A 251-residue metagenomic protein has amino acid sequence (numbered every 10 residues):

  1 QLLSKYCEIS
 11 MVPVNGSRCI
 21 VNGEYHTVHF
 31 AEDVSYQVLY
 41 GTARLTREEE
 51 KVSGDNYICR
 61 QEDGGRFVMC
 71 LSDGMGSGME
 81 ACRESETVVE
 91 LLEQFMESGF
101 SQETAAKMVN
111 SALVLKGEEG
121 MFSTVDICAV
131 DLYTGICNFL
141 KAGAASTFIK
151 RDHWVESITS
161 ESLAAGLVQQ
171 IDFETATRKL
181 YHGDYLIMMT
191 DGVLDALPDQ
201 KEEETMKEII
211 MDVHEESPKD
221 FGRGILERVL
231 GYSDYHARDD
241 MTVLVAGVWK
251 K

Functional and structural regions predicted by a protein language model:
Q1-C7, M11-V34, V38-E50, V155-T159 (+3 more regions): Cytosol-facing boundaries of transmembrane alpha helices in integral membrane proteins
Q1-H26, D33, C82-D152, L230-D239 (+1 more regions): Catalytic core of PPM/PP2C metal-dependent serine/threonine phosphatase domains
N22-G74, E80, T87, F173-A176: N-terminal entry segment of metal-dependent catalytic domains or homologous docking segments
V34-N56, N110-K116, A145-T177, L226: PP2C/PPM family metal-dependent serine/threonine protein phosphatase catalytic domain, recognizing the conserved
L45-R47, G64, M75-G76, L132 (+6 more regions): Short, glycine-/Ser/Thr-/acidic-enriched flexible segments
E50-D63, V125, S157-P198, D234-R238: Acidic loop->beta-strand submotif enriched in PP2C/PPM serine/threonine phosphatases
F67-C70, F139, L186-M189: Short hydrophobic-aromatic micro-motifs
G74-S98, S162, L180, D184-Y235: Active-site-proximal, acidic helix/loop segment immediately C-terminal to a metal-coordinating Asp/Glu
